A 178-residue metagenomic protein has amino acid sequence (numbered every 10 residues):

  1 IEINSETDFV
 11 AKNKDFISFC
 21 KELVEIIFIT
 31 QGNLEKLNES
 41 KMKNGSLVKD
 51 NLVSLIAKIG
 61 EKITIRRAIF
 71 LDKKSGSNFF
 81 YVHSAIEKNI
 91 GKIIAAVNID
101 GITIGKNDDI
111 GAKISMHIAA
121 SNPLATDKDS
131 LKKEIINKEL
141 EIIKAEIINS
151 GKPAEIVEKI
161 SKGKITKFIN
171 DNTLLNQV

Functional and structural regions predicted by a protein language model:
I1-V178: N-terminal assembly/interaction segments in proteins that build large macromolecular machines
